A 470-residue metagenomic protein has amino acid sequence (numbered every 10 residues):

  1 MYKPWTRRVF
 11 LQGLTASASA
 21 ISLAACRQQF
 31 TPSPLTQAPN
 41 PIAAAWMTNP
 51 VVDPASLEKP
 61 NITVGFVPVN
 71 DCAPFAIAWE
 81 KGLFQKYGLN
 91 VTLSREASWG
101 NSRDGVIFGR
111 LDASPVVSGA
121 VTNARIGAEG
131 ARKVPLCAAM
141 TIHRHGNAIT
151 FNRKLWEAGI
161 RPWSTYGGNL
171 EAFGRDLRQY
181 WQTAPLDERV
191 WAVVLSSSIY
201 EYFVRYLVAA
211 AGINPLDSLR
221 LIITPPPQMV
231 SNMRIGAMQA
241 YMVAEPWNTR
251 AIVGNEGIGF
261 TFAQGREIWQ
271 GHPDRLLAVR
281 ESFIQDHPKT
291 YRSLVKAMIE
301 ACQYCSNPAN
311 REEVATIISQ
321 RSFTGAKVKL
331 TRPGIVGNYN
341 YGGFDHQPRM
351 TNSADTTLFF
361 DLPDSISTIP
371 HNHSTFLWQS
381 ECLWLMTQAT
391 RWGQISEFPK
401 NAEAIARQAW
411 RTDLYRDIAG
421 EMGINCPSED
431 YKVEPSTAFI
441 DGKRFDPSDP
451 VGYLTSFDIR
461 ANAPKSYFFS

Functional and structural regions predicted by a protein language model:
M1-I21: N-terminal secretory signal peptides and thylakoid transit peptides that target proteins across membranes
A24-A25: C-terminal motif of bacterial Sec signal peptides marking the signal peptidase cleavage site
P34-L216, R220-I223, M238-I252, I258-G271 (+1 more regions): Short, glycine-/small- and polar/acidic-enriched structural segments that line small-molecule recognition paths
L111-P115, D217-G259, R280, T316 (+3 more regions): Ligand-binding pocket segment of bilobal, Venus flytrap-like solute-binding proteins
I149-T150, L276-V279, I284: Short glycine- and hydrophobic/aromatic-rich loop-to-beta-strand nucleating segment in the catalytic cores
L155-R161, S282-Y291: Short helix-loop capping/hinge motifs at secondary-structure junctions, enriched in acidic/polar residues
H287-R411: Secondary-structure end/capping motifs
L383-S470: Conserved C-terminal helix/tail region of periplasmic/extracytoplasmic solute-binding proteins
